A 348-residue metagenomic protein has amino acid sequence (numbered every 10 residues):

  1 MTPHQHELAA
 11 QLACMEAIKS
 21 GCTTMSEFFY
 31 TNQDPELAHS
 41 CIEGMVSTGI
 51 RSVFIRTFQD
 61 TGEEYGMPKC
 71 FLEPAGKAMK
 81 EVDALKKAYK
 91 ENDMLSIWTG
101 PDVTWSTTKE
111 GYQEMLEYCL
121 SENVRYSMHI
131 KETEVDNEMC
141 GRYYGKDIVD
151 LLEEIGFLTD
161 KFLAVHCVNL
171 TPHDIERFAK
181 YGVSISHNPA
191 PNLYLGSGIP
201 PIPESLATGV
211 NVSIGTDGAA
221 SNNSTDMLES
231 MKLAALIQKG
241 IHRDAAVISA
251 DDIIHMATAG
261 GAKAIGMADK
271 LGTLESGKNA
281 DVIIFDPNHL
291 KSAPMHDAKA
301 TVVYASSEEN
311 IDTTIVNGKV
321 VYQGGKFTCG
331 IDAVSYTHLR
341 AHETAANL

Functional and structural regions predicted by a protein language model:
M1-A38, P101-G111: Divalent metal-binding segments
G21, M45, T99, H129 (+9 more regions): Divalent metal-coordination and catalytic microenvironments
E36-V168: Metal-coordinating catalytic core of metallo-dependent amide/deamination hydrolases
L120-N123, F157-T159, R177-S186, A207-V212: Glycine-enriched alpha-helix->loop->beta-strand junction motifs that scaffold or abut catalytic
E134-K146, D174-I175, G196-S205, N222-K239: Histidine/acidic-residue-rich catalytic or RNA/ligand-binding cores of hydrolases and nuclease-related proteins
E154-K161, P203-H289, A305-S306: His/Asp/Glu-enriched, well-ordered alpha-helical/loop segment that forms or immediately abuts the divalent-metal
N279-C329, V334: C-terminal cap of metal-dependent C-N hydrolases
T337-T344: Conserved small/polar residues in nucleotide/adenosyl-binding loops
